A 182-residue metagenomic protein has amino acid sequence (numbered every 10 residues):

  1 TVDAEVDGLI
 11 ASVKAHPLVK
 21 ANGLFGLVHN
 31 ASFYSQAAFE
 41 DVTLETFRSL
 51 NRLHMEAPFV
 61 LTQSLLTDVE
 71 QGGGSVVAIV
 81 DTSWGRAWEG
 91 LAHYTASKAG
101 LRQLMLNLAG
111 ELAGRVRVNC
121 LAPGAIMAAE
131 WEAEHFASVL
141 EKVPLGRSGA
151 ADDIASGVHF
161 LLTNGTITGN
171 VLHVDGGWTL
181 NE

Functional and structural regions predicted by a protein language model:
A15-L18, L53-G73, A109-G110, G114 (+2 more regions): Amphipathic alpha-helical dimer-interface segment in Rossmann-like NAD(P)H-dependent oxidoreductases
F25, F33, E40-V60, V77 (+2 more regions): Catalytic Tyr-X3-Lys loop
N30-S35, G177: Conserved NAD(P)H cofactor-binding loop of Rossmann-fold oxidoreductase domains
A38-F39, T46-R48, W131, V139: Substrate-binding pocket helix/loop in short-chain dehydrogenase/reductase
S75-G100, M105-A113: Catalytic loop of short-chain dehydrogenase/reductase
R102, L112-I126, I167-V174: Conserved Rossmann-fold SDR core element
E134-D153: Catalytic Tyr-x(3-8)-Lys segment
A150-V174, T179: C-terminal substrate-recognition "lid" of short-chain dehydrogenase/reductases
